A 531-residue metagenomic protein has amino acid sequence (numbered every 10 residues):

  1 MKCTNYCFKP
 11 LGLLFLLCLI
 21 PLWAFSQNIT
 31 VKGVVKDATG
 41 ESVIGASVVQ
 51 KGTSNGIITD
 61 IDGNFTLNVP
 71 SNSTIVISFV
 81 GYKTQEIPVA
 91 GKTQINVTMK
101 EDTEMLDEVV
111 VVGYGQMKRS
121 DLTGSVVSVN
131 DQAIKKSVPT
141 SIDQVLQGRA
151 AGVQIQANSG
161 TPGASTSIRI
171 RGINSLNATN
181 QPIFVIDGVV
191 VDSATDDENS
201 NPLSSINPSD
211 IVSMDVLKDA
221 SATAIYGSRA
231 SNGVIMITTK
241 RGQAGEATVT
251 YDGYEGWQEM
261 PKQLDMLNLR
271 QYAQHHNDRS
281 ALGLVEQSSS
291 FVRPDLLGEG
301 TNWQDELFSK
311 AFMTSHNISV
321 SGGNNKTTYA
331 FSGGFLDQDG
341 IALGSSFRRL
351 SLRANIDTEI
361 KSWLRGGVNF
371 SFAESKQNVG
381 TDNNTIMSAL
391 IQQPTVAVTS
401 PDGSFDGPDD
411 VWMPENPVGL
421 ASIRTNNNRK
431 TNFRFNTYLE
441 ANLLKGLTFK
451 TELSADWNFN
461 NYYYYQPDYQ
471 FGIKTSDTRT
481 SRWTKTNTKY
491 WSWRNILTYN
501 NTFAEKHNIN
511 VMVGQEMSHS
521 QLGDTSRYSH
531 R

Functional and structural regions predicted by a protein language model:
M1-L17, L22-R353, T358-A373, R434-F435: Short, small/polar-rich motifs associated with maturation and membrane association, primarily at protein termini
A178, I186, Q243-G300, G340-F347 (+2 more regions): Surface-exposed loop/interface segments of Gram-negative outer-membrane beta-barrel transport/assembly proteins
A441: Extracellular and analogous surface-interaction loops
G446: Active-site and adjacent substrate-binding regions of carbohydrate-active enzymes
